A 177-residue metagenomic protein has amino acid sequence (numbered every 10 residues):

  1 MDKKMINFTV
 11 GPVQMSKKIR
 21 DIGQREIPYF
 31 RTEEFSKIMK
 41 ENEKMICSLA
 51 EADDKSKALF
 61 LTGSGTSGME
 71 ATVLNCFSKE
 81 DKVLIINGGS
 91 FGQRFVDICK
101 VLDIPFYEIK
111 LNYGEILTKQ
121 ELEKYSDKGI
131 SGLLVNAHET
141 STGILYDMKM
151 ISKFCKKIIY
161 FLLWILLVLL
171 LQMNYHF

Functional and structural regions predicted by a protein language model:
M1-E33: N-terminal "arm"/small-domain region of PLP-dependent enzymes with the aminotransferase-like
T9, V13, E41, K55 (+1 more regions): Conserved PLP-enzyme active-site core in the AAT-like
K17-D21, E33-K40, Q120, K149: Generic alpha-helical secondary structure signal
G23-A71, S90, R94-I98: Conserved N-terminal alpha-helix of the aminotransferase class I/II PLP-enzyme fold
